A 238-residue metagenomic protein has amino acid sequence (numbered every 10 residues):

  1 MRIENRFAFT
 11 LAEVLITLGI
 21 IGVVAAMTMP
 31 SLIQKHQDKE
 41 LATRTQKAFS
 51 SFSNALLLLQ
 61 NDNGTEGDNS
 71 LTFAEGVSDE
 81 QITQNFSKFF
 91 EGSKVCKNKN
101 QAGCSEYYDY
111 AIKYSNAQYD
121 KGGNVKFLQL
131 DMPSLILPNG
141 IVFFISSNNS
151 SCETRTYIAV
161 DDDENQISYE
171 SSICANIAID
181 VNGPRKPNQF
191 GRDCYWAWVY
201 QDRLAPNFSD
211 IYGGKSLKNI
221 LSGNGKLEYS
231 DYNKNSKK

Functional and structural regions predicted by a protein language model:
M1-A8, K238: Short, Lys/Arg-enriched, disordered terminal segments
N5-F7, L71, Q84, K88: Short non-domain terminal segments
N5-Q37, R44: N-terminal single-pass transmembrane signal-anchor helix
K39-D68, F73-I82: Membrane-proximal N-terminal amphipathic helix
G76-K238: Intrinsically disordered, low-complexity regions enriched in Pro/Ser/Thr/Gly and acidic residues
